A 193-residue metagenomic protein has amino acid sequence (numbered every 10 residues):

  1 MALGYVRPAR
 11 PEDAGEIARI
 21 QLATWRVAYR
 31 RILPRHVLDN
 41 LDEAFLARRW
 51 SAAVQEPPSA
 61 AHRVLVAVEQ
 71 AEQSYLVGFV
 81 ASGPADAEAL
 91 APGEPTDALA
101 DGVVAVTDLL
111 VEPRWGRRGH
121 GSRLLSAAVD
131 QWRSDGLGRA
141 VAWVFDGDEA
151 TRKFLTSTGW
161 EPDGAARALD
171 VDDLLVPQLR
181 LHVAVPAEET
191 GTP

Functional and structural regions predicted by a protein language model:
M1-G15, L179, V185-P193: Conserved N-terminal entry element of GNAT/NAT acetyltransferase domains
P8-P11, L22-I32, L38-G116, S122-A127 (+4 more regions): Acetyl-CoA-dependent GNAT
I17, Q21: Hydrophobic "lid"/C-terminal helical patch of Rossmann-like NAD(P)-dependent dehydrogenase/epimerase domains
V111, F145-D146: Short amphipathic helical patch at the helix-1/turn junction of helix-turn-helix
L125, D148-T151, D170-L174: Short glycine/proline-centered loop/turn elements that form peptide/ligand docking sites
W132-V144: Conserved GNAT acetyl-CoA-binding A-motif
V141-V144, T156, E161-Q178: Conserved catalytic-core motifs of GNAT/GCN5-like acyltransferases
